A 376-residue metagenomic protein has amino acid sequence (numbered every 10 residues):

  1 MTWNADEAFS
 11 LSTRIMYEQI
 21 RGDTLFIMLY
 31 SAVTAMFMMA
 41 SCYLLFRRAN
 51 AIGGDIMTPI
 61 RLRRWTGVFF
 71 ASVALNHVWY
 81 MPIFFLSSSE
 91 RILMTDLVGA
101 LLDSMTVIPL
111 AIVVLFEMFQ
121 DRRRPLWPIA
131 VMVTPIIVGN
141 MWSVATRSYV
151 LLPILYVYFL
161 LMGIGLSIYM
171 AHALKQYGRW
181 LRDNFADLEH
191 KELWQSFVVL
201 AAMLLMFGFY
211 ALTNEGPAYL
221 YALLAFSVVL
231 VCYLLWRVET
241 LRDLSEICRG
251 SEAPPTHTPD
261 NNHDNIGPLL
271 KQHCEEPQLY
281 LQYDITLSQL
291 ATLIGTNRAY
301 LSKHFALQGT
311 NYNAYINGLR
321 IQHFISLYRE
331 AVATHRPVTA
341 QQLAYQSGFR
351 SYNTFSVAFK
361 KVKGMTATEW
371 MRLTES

Functional and structural regions predicted by a protein language model:
W3-M141, L151-V157: N-terminal low-complexity or simple alpha-helical regulatory segments that function as activation/interaction modules
D6, I112, V144-P268, Q272 (+4 more regions): Alpha-helical bundle regulatory/interaction domains
N50-G53, N184-D187, R329-H335: Short, flexible, glycine-rich and Lys/Arg-enriched loop motifs at helix boundaries that contact anionic partners
I83, Q120, R179, R329 (+1 more regions): A generic structural signal for secondary-structure junctions that act as hinges or helix/strand caps at the edges
W236-T354, A358-K361, M365-S376: Membrane-proximal linker segments that couple transmembrane helices to downstream signaling/catalytic modules
